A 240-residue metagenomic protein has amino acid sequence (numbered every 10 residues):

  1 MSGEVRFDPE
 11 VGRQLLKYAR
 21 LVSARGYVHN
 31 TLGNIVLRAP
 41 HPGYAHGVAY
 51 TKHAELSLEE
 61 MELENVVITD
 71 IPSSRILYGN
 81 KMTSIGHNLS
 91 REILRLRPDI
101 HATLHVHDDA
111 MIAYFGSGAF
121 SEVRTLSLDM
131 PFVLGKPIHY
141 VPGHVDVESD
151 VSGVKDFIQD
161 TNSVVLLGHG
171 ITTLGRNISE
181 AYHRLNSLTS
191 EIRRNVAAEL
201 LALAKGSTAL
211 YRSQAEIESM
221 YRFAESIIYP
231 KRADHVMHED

Functional and structural regions predicted by a protein language model:
M1-D240: Glycine-rich flexible loops
